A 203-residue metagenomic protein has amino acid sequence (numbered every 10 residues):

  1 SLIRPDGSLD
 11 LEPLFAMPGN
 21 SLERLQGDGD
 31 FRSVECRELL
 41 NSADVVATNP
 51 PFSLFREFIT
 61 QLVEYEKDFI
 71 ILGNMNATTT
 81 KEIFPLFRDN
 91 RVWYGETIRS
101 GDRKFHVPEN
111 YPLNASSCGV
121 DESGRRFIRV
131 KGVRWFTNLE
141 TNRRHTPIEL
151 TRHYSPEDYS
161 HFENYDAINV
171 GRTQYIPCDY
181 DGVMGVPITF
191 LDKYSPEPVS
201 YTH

Functional and structural regions predicted by a protein language model:
S1-D30, W93-E96, G101-N114, K131 (+1 more regions): Class I S-adenosyl-L-methionine-dependent methyltransferase module
L11-N76, E140: Conserved proline-anchored active-site loop of SAM-dependent methyltransferases that bridges a beta-strand
V46, F69, Y94-E96, R134-F136 (+1 more regions): Generic structural hydrophobic/aromatic packing signal, biased to beta-strands
R56-T60, T80-F84, P147-I148: A short acidic (Asp/Glu
I70-K104: C-terminal substrate-binding/active-site "lid" region of AdoMet-derived donor-dependent transferases
R99-D192: A conserved mid-domain beta-alpha-beta active-site/ligand-binding segment of alpha/beta enzyme cores
T202-H203: Conserved small/polar residues in nucleotide/adenosyl-binding loops
